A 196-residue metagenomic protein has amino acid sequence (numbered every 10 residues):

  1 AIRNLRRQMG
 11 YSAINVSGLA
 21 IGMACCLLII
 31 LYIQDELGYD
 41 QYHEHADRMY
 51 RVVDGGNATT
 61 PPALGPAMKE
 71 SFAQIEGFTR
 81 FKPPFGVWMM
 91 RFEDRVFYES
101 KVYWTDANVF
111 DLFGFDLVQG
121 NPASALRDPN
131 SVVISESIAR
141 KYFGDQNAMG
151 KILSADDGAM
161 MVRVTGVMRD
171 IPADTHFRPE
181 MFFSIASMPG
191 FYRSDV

Functional and structural regions predicted by a protein language model:
A1-M23: N-terminal Sec/SRP start-transfer signal
R3-Y11, Y42-E44, N57, G86: Membrane-helix entry/capping segments
L5, N15, E36, V52 (+5 more regions): Generic structural signal for small/hydrophobic residues in well-ordered secondary structure, especially within
G18, Y50-D54, T79-K82, V133 (+1 more regions): Short beta-strand segments
I21-Y50, G65: Alpha-helical transmembrane segments
R51-V53, P61-V118: Short amphipathic beta-strand/extended segments in non-transmembrane regions
N57-A63, R95-S100, L126-N130, I171-M181: Solvent-exposed, non-transmembrane alpha-helical starts
Y103-Q119, V132-V196: Mid-to-C-terminal secondary-structure elements that act as membrane-proximal/extracytoplasmic interface segments
